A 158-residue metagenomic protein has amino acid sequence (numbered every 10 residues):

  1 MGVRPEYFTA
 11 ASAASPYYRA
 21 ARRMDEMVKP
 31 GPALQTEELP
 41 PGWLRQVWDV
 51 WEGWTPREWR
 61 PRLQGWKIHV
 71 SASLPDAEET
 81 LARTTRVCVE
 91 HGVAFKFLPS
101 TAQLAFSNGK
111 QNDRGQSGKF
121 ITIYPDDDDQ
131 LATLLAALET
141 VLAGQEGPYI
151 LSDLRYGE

Functional and structural regions predicted by a protein language model:
M1-E158: Phosphate/pyrophosphate-binding loops and the adjoining catalytic core of nucleotide-dependent enzymes
